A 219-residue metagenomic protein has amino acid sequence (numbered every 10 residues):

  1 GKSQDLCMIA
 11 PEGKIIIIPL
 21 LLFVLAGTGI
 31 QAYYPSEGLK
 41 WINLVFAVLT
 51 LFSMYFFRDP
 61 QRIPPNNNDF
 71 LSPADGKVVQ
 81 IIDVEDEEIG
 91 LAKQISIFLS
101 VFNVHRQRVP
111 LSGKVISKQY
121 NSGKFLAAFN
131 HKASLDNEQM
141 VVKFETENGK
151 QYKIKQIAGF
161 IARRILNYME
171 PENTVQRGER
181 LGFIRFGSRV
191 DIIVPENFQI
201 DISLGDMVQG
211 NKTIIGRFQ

Functional and structural regions predicted by a protein language model:
G1-Q219: Contiguous, well-folded functional domains in the mature portion of proteins
